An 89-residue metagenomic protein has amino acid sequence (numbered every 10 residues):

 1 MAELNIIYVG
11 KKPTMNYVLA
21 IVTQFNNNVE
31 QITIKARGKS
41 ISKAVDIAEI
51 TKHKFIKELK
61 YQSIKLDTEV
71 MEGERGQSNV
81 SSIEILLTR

Functional and structural regions predicted by a protein language model:
M1, N26, I56-E58, Q77: A generic structural signal for short, solvent-exposed coil/turn residues that cap or connect secondary-structure
M1-F25: Histone-fold modules and their flanking histone-like tails across chromatin and transcription assemblies
L4-I6, V22, V29-T33, E58 (+1 more regions): Beta-strand-rich binding-surface signature of beta-sandwich/beta-barrel folds used to engage anionic ligands
K12, R37, T88: Structured beta-strand/turn binding interfaces of compact recognition modules in eukaryotic regulators
N26-S42: Short glycine-rich, basic-tinged beta-strand/loop micro-motifs
I41-S63, V70-M71: Short, hydrophobic/π-rich interface segment
K60-R89: C-terminal edge-of-domain segments
